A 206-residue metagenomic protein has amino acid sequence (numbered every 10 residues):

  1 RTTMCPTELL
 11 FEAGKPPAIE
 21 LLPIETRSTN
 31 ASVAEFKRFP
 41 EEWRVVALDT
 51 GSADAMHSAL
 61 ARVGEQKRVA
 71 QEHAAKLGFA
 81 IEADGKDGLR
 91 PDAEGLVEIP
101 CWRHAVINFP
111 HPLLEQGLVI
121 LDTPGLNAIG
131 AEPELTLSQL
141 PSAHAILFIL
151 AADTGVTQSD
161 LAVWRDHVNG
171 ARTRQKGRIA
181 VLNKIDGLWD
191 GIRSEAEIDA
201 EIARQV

Functional and structural regions predicted by a protein language model:
R1-V206: Globular "head" domains of long coiled-coil molecular machines
